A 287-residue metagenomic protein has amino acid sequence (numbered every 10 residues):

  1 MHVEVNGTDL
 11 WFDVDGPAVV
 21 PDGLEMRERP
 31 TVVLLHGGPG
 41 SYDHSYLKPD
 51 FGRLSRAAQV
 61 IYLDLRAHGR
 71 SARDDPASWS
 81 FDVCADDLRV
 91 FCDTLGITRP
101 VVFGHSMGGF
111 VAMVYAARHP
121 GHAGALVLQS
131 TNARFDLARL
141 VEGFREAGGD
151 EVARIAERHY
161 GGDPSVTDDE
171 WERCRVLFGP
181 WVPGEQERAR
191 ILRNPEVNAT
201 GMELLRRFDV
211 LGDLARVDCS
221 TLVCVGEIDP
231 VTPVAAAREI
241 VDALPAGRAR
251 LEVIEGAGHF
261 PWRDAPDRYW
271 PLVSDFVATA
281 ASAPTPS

Functional and structural regions predicted by a protein language model:
T8-R73, A77, F91: Conserved HGGG/HGGXW glycine-rich cap/lid loop of the alpha/beta-hydrolase fold
D82-P100: Conserved acidic catalytic loop of the alpha/beta-hydrolase fold
G124-H159: Flexible "cap/lid" loop of the alpha/beta hydrolase fold
Y160-L204, D213: Conserved alpha/beta-hydrolase catalytic His-Asp/Glu region
V217, V223-V225, D229: Short beta-strand/loop motif that positions the catalytic acidic residue of the alpha/beta-hydrolase fold
P230-A236: Conserved alpha/beta-hydrolase "acid-adjacent" motif
V241-F260: Catalytic histidine neighborhood in serine/cysteine hydrolases with alpha/beta-hydrolase-type architecture
A257-W270: Catalytic histidine-centered segment of alpha/beta-hydrolase-like enzymes
